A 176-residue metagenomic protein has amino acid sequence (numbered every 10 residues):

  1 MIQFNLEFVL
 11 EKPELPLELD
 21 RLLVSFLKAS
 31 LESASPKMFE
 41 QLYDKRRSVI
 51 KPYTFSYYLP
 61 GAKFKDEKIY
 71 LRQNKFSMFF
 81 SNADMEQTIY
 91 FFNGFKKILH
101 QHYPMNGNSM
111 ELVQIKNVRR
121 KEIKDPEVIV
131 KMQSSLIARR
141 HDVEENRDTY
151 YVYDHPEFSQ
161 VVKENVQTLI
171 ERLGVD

Functional and structural regions predicted by a protein language model:
M1-D176: RNA-interacting cores
